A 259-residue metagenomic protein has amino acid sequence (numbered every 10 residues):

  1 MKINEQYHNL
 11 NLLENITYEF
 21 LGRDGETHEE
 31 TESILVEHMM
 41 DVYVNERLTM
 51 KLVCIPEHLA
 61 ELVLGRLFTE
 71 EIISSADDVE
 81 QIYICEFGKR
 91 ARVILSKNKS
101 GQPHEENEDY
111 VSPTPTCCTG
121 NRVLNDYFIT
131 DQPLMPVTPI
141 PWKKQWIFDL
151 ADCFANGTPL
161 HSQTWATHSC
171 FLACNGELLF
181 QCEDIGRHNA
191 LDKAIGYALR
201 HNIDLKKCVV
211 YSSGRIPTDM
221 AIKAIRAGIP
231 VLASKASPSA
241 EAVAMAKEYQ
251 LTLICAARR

Functional and structural regions predicted by a protein language model:
K2-N175, F180-Q181: Intrinsically disordered, low-complexity regions enriched in acidic/Ser/Thr/Pro/Gln residues
T164, I185-H188: Alpha-helix initiation and capping sites
N175, E183-I185, R215: Histidine- and/or cysteine-centered catalytic micro-motif in compact active-site loops
R187-R259: Feature captures the catalytic cores and cofactor-binding loops of soluble hydro-lyases/lyases that act on carboxylate
